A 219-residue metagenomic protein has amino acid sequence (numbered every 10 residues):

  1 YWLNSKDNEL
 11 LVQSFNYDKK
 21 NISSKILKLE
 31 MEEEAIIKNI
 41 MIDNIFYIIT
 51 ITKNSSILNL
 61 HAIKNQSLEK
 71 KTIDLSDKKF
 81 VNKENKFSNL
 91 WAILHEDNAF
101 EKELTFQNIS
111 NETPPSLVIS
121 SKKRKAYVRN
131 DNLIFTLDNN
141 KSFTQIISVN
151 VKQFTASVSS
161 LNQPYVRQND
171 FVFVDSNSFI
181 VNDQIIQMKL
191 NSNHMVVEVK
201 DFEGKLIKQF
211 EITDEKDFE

Functional and structural regions predicted by a protein language model:
Y1-E69: Post-signal peptide N-terminal segment of secreted/secretory-pathway proteins
D7-S14, N54-I63, K141-N150, N191-K200: Structural motif
Y17-K20, A62-F80, V151-A156, F202-I207: Short loop/turn segments immediately following beta-strands, especially the blade-tip and inter-blade linker loops
I22-L29, K71, F106-L117, S157-Q168 (+1 more regions): A short beta-strand motif characteristic of beta-propeller blades
L29-D43, K79-E84, S120-K125, V166-I180 (+1 more regions): Repeated scaffold domains used in trafficking and secretory/extracellular systems, primarily beta-propellers
N39-K141: Solenoidal tandem-repeat scaffolds enriched in leucines and small polar residues
F143-S148, K152-N177: Extended alpha-helical solenoid scaffold regions that build the rod-like backbones of large eukaryotic assemblies
I180-N182, Q187-E219: Long, charge-rich C-terminal accessory regions
